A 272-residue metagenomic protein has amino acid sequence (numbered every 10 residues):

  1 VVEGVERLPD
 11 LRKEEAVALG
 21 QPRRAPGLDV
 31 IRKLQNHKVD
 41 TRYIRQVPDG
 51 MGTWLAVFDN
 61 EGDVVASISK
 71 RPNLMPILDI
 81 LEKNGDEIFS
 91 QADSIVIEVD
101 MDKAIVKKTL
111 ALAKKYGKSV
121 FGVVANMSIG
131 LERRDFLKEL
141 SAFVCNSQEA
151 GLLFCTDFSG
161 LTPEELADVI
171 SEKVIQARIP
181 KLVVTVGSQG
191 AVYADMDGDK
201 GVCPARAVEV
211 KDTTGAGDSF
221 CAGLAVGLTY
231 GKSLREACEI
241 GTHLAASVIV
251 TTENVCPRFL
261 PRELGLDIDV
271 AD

Functional and structural regions predicted by a protein language model:
V2-S94, R262-D272: Conserved N-terminal subdomain of the carbohydrate kinase-like
P9-R12, K38, G117, R178 (+1 more regions): Glycine-centered short loops/turns at secondary-structure junctions
K13-E15, V120, L182: Hydrophobic/aromatic residues located in beta-strands of well-ordered beta-sheets within soluble catalytic
R32-N36, D59-D63, L137-S141, G160-P163 (+3 more regions): Short, hinge-like loop/turn segments at secondary-structure boundaries
K70-L74, V124-M127, Q148-A150, R206-V208: Short, acidic/turn-prone active-site loops that include or flank metal/cofactor- and phosphate-binding residues
E87-I88, D135-F136, I175: Structural alpha-helical scaffold elements that stabilize or flank donor/cofactor-binding regions in carbohydrate
A92-V169, Q189-A191: Conserved beta-alpha-beta core of the PfkB/ribokinase-like small-molecule kinase fold
I129, T156-D272: Conserved phosphate-binding/catalytic region of the ribokinase-like
